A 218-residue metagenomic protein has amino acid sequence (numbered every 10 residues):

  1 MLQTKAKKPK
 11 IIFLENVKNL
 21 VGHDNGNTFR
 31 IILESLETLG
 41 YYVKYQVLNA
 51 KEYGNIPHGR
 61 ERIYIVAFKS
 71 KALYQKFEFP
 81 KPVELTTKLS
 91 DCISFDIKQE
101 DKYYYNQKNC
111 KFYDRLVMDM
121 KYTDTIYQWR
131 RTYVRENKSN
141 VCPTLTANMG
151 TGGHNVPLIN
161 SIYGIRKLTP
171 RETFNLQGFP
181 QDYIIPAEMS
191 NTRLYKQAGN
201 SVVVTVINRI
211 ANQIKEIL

Functional and structural regions predicted by a protein language model:
M1-T144: Class I S-adenosyl-L-methionine
Q107-L218: C-terminal target-recognition/interaction regions appended to catalytic cores
